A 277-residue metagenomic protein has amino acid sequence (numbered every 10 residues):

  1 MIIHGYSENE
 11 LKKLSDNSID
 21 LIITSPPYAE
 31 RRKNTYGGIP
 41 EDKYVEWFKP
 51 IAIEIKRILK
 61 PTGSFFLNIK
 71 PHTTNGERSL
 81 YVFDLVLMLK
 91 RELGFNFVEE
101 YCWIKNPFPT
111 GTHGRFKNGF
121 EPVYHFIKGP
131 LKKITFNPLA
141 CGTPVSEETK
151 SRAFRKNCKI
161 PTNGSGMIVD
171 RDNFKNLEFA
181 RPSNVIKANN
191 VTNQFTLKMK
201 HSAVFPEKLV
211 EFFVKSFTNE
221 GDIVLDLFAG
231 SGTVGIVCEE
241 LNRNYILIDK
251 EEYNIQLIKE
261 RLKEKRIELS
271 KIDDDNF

Functional and structural regions predicted by a protein language model:
M1-E10, K259-F277: S-adenosyl-L-methionine
M1-L257: Core catalytic lobe of class I
